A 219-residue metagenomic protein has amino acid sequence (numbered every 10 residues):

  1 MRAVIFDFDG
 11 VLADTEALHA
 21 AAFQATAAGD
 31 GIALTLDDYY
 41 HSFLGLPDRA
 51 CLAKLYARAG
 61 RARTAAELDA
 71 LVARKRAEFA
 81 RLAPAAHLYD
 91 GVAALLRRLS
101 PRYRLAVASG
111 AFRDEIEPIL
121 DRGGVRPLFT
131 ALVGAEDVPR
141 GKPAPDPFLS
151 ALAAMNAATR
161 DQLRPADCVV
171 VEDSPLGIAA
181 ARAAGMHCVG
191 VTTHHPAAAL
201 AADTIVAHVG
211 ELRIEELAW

Functional and structural regions predicted by a protein language model:
M1-H41: Active-site neighborhood of HAD-like aspartate-dependent phosphohydrolases
M1-R2, A66, A94, R113 (+1 more regions): Asp-based, Mg2+/Mn2+-dependent phosphohydrolase catalytic module
F6-F8, F23, F79, F129 (+1 more regions): Conserved hydrophobic/aromatic "anchor" residues that stabilize well-ordered secondary structure elements
L12, L88, L105, R140 (+1 more regions): Conserved SAM-binding loop
T26-A27, P47-R63, I119, A151-L152: Helix-loop "lid/cap" segments that line or gate small-molecule binding pockets
A28, L99-S100, R182: Anion (oxyanion) recognition and catalysis
A57-A94: Metal-dependent phosphoesterase signature
A80-V107, A111-E117: Short, acidic loop-to-helix structural element flanking the phosphoryl-transfer center in phosphate-processing enzymes
